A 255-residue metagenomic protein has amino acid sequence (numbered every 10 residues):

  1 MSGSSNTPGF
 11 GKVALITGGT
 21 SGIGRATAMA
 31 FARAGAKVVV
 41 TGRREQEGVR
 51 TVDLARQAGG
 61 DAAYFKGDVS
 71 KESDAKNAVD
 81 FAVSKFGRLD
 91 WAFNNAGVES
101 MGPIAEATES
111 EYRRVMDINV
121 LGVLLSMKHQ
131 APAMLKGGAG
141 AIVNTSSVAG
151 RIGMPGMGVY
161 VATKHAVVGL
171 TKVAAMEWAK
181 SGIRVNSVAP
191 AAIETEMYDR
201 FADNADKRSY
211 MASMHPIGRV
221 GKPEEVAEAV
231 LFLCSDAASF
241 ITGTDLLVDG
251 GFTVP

Functional and structural regions predicted by a protein language model:
S2-S4, I152, L231, T242-P255: Short C-terminal tail/terminal secondary-structure segment of NAD(P)H-dependent dehydrogenase/reductase domains
V13, T20-S21, R44: Conserved glycine-rich cofactor-binding loop
P103-I104, E111-R113, M211: Substrate-binding pocket helix/loop in short-chain dehydrogenase/reductase
A105, I152-G158, K180-S181, G218 (+1 more regions): Active-site loop immediately N-terminal to the catalytic Tyr-X3-Lys motif of short-chain dehydrogenase/reductase
M127, T163, T171: Active-site helix of classical SDR
P132, M176-K180, S239: Alpha-helical segment proximal to the catalytic Tyr-Lys
S147: Residue(s) in the substrate-gating loop at a strand-loop-helix junction that position the organic substrate next
